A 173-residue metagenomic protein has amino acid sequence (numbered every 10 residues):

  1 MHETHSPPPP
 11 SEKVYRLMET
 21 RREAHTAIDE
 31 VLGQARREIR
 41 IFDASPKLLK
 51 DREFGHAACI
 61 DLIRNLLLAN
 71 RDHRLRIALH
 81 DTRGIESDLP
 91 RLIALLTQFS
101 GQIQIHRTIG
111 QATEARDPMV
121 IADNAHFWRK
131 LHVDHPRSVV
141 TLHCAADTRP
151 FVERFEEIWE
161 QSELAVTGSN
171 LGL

Functional and structural regions predicted by a protein language model:
M1-A35: Domain-start "cap" segments at the beginnings of catalytic or binding domains
H2-P7, V14, M18, L131-L173: Signature of lipid phosphatidyltransferase scaffolds
H25, L62, L66, R74-L75 (+3 more regions): Terminal leader/tail segments of proteins
V31, A35-Q98: Primarily the HKD phosphodiesterase
D43, R71-L79, R107, W159 (+2 more regions): Long, hydrophobic, amphipathic alpha-helical segments used as structural scaffolds
Q104-T148: HKD (HxKxxxxD) catalytic microenvironment of the phospholipase D
